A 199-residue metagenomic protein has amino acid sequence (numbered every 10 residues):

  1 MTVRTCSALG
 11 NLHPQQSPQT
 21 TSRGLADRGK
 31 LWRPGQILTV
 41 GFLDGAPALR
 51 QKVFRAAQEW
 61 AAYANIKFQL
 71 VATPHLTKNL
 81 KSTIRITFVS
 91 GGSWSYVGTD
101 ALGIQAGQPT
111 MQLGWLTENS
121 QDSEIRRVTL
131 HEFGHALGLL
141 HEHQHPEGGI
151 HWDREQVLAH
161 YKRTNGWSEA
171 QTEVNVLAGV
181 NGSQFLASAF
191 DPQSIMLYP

Functional and structural regions predicted by a protein language model:
M1-Q51, R55-Y63, S93-W94, N181-D191: Disordered inhibitory propeptide/activation segment of secreted metzincin zinc metalloprotease zymogens, centered on
G45-A48, S90-W94, T117-N119, Q144: Solvent-exposed loop/turn segments at secondary-structure junctions within structured extracellular/periplasmic domains
A46-P47, T110-L130: Short pre-active-site segment immediately N-terminal to the catalytic Zn-binding motif
A48, F54-V89: Short, well-ordered surface patches within globular domains
R50-A57, Q108, R126, L130 (+1 more regions): Extracytoplasmic/secreted envelope proteins and their assembly/folding machinery, especially bacterial periplasmic
W60, R127-H141, M196: Active-site recognition of the HExxH zinc-binding catalytic motif
T77, T87-G107: Catalytic zinc-binding patch centered on the HExxH motif and its immediate surroundings that defines zinc-dependent
Q112-S120, G149-P199: Metalloprotease/metallohydrolase-associated module, dominated by Zn2+-dependent proteases
